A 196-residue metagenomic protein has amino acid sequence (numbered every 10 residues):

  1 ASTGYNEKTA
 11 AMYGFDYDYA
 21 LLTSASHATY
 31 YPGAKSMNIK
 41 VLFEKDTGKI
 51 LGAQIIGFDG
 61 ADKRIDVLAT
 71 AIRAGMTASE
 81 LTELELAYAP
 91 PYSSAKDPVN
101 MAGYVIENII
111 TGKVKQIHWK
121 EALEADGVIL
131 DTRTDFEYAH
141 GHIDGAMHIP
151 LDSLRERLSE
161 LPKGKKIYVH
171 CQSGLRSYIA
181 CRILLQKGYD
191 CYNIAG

Functional and structural regions predicted by a protein language model:
A1-F58, P90-E124: Mid-to-C-terminal Rossmann-like scaffold of FAD/NAD(P)H-dependent oxidoreductases
G4-Y5, D66, R133, I179: Short Gly/charged-rich anion-binding patches and loops
A11, I72, L185: Anion (oxyanion) recognition and catalysis
F15, R73-T77, L86: Generic secondary-structure signature for well-ordered alpha-helical cores
D59-A78: A short, polar/charged loop-to-alpha-helix boundary motif
S79-P90, S94-V128, T134-Y168, Q172-G196: Rhodanese-like catalytic fold shared by cysteine-dependent sulfurtransferases and DSP/PTP-type phosphatases
